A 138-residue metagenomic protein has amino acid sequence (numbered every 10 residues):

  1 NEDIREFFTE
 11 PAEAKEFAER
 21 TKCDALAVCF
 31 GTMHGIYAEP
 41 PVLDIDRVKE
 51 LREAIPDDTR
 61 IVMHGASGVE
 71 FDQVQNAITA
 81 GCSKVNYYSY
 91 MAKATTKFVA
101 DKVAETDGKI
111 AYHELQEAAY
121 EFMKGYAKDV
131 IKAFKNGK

Functional and structural regions predicted by a protein language model:
N1-D57, F71-A80, K93, K97-A100 (+1 more regions): Alpha/beta enzyme core
N1-P11, V62-G65, Q116-A119: Active-site mouth loops of central-metabolism enzymes
E6, P40, Y87, M91 (+1 more regions): Catalytic cores of large soluble enzymes that bind and process phosphate-bearing ligands
L26-V28, I61-G65, S83-Y87: Hydrophobic faces of well-ordered beta-strands that scaffold small-molecule active sites in alpha/beta enzyme cores
D58-R60, D107-G108: P-loop/Walker A phosphate-binding loop and immediately adjacent motor/lid segment at beta-alpha junctions
S67-G68, Y90: Short, surface-exposed acidic/glycine-rich loop or hinge patches that mediate macromolecular interfaces
Y87-G108: Short glycine/proline-rich, acidic loop/turn segments that cap or connect secondary-structure elements
K102-K138: Extended, intrinsically disordered, low-complexity segments
